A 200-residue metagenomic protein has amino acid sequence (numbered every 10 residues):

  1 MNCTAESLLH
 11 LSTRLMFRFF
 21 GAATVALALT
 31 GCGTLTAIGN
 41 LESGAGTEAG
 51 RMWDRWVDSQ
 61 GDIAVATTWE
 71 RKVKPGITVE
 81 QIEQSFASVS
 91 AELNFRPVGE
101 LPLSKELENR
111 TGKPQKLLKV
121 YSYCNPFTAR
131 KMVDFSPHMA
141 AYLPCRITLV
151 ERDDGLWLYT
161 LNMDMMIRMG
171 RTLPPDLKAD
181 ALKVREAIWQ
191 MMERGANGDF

Functional and structural regions predicted by a protein language model:
M1-L15: N-terminal secretory signal peptides that target proteins for export/translocation
G44-L93: Terminal, regulation- and interaction-focused segments at domain boundaries
T47, R55-W56, Q84-S136, Y142-C145: Ser/Thr-rich, low-complexity intrinsically disordered terminal regions
T68-I77, L118, G170-K178: Second-shell loop/turn segments in exported
R146-P174: Beta-strand/loop substructures that line and gate deep hydrophobic ligand-binding cavities in soluble
D164-F200: C-terminal partner/receptor-binding element of secreted or periplasmic proteins
